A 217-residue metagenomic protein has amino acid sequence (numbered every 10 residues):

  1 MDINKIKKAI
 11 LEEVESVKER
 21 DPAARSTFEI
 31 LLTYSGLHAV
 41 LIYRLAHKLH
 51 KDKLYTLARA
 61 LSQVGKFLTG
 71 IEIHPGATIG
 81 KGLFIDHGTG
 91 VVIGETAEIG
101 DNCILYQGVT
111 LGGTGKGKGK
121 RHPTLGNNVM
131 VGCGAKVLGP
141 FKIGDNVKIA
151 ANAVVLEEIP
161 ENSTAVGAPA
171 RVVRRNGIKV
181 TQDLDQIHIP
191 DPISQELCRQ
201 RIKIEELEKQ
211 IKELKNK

Functional and structural regions predicted by a protein language model:
M1-K66, V180-K217: Terminal amphipathic alpha-helical/low-complexity segments used for targeting or macromolecular assembly
K66-V173: Structural signal for interior beta-strand "rungs" in well-ordered beta-sheet cores of soluble enzyme domains
